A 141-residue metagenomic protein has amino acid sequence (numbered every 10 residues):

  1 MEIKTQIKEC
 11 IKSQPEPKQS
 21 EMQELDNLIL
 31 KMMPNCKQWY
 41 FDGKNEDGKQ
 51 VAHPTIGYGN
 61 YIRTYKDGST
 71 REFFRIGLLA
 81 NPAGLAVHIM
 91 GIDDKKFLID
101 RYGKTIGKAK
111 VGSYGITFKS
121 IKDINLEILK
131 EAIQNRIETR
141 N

Functional and structural regions predicted by a protein language model:
M1-N141: Charge-dense, helix-prone N-terminal extensions
